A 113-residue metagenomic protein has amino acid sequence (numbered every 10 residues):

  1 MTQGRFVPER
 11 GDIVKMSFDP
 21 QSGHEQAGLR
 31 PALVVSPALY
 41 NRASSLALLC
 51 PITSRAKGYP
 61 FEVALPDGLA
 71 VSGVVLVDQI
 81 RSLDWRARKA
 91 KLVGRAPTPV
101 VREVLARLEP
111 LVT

Functional and structural regions predicted by a protein language model:
M1-T113: Conserved functional hotspots at enzyme active or ligand-binding sites that engage polyanionic ligands
